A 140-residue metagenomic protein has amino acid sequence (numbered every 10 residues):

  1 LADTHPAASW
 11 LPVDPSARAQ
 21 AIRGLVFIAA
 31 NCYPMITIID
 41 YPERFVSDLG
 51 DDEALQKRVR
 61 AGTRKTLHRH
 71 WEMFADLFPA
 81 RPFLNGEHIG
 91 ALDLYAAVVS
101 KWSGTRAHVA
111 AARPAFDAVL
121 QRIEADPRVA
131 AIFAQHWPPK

Functional and structural regions predicted by a protein language model:
L1-R58: GST-like domain detector, emphasizing the conserved glutathione-binding G-site in the N-terminal thioredoxin-like
A7, D76-E87, R128-F133: Surface-exposed helix-capping loop/turn segments at secondary-structure junctions
W10-Q20, G62, A80-L92: All-alpha amphipathic helical-bundle segments outside canonical DNA-binding/catalytic cores that form hydrophobic
A21, F74, D93, I123-V129: Residue-level signal for nonpolar/aromatic packing positions in well-ordered secondary structure
N31, I36-D40, L84-V109, R122-I123: GST superfamily/GST-like fold recognition
K57-R64, F83, R106-V109: Active-site rim elements
V59-F78: Amphipathic alpha-helical packing segments from all-alpha helical-bundle domains
G62-T66, A112-A125, V129: Extended, well-ordered alpha-helical scaffold segments
